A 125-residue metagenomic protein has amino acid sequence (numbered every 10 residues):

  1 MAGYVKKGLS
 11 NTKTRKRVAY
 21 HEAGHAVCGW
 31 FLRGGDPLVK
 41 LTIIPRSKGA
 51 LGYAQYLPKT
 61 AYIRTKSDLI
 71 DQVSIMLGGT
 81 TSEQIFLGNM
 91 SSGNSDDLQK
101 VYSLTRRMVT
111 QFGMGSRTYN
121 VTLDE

Functional and structural regions predicted by a protein language model:
M1-E125: Conserved P-loop NTPase/AAA+ ATPase motor core
